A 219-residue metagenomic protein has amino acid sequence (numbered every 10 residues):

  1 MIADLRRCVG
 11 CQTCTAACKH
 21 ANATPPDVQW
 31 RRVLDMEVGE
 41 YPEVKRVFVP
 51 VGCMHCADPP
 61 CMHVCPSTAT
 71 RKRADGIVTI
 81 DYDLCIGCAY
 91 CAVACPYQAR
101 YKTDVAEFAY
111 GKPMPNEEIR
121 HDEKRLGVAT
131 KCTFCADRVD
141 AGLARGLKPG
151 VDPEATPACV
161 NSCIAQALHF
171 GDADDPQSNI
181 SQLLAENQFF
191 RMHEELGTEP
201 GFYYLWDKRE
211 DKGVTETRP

Functional and structural regions predicted by a protein language model:
M1-P219: Non-ligating segments of multi-cofactor redox enzymes
